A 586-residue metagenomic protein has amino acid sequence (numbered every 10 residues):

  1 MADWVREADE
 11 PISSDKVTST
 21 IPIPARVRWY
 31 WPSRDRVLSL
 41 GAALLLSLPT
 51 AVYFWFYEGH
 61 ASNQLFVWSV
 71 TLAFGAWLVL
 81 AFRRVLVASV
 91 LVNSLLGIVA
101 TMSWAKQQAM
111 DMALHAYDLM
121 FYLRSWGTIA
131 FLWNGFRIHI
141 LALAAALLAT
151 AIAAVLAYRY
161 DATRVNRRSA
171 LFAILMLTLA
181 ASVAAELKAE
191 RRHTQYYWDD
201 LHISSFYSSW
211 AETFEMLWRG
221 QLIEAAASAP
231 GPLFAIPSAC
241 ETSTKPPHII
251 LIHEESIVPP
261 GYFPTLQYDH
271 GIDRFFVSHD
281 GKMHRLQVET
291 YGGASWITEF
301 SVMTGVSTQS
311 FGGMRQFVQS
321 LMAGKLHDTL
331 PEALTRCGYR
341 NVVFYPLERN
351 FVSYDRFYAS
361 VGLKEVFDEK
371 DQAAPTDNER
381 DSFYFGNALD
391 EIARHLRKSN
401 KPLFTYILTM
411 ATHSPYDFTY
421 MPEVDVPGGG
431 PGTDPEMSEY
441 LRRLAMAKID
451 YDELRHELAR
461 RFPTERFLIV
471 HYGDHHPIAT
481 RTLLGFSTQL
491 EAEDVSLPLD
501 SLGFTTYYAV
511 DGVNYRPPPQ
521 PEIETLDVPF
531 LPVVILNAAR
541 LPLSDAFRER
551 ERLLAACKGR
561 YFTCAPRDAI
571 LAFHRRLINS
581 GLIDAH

Functional and structural regions predicted by a protein language model:
A2-L201: Transmembrane and membrane-interface helices of multi-pass, inner-membrane envelope-modifying transferases
S39-G41, W55-S69, L80-A88, A229-P247 (+3 more regions): Generic structural signal for short, solvent-exposed loop/turn connectors between secondary structure elements
L46-P49, S94-V99, R124-S125, P247 (+4 more regions): Short hydrophobic/aromatic-rich motifs at helix boundaries and adjacent loops
Q64, L201-S209, G292-G293, G324 (+1 more regions): Membrane-interface micro-motifs in multi-pass membrane enzymes
Q108-A116, I203, D368, S487 (+1 more regions): A diffuse structural propensity rather than consistent per-protein peaks
G127-A144, S208-W218, E436-R443: Membrane-interface transmembrane-helix boundary segments in multi-pass integral membrane proteins
S182-H253, Y262-T265: Membrane-interface segments at or immediately adjacent to transmembrane helices that form the boundary between
P237-C240, L251-E254, P259-H586: Solvent-exposed soluble domains appended to multi-pass membrane proteins
